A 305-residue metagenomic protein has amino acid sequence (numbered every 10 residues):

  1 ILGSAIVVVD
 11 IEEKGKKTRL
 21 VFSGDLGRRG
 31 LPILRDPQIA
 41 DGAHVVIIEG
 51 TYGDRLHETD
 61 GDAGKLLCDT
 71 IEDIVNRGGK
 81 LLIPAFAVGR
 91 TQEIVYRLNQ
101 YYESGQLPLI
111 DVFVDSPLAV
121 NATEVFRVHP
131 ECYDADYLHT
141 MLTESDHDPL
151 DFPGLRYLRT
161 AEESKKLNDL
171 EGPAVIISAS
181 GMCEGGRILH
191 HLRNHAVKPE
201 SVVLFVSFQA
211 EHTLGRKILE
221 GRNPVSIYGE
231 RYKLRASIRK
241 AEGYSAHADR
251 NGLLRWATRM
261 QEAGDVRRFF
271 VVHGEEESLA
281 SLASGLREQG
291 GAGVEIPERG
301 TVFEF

Functional and structural regions predicted by a protein language model:
I1-E93, N99-Q106, D111: His/Asp/Glu-rich metal-coordinating catalytic cores of metallo-dependent phosphodiesterases/hydrolases acting on
I1-R35, E162-D169, V175, R187 (+3 more regions): Core dinuclear metal-dependent hydrolase active-site scaffold
G24-L26, G50-Y52, F86-V88, P117-L118 (+4 more regions): Active-site metal-binding loops of divalent metal-dependent hydrolases
G50-G64, A236-R255: Glycine-rich phosphate-binding "P-loop"
T70-T213, S226: Hard-cation-handling environments
L82, R268-V272: Short glycine-rich phosphate-binding loop at a beta-alpha junction
S116-T123, R127, V203-I218, N223-Y244 (+1 more regions): Short, flexible loop segments at boundaries between secondary-structure elements
G186-H190, S245-E262: A short, acidic, amphipathic alpha-helical segment used as a generic capping/interface helix at domain edges
